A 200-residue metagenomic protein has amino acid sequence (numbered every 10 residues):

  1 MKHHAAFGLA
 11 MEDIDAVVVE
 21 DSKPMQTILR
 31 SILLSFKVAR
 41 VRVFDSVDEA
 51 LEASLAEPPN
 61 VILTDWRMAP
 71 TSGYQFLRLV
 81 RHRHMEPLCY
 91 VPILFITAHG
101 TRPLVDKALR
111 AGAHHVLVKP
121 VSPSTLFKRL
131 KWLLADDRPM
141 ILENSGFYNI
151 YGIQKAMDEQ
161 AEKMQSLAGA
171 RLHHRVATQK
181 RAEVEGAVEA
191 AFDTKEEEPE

Functional and structural regions predicted by a protein language model:
L9, A135-E200: CheY-like receiver
K23-R42, V47: Two-component/phosphorelay signaling modules centered on CheY-like receiver
V43-E52, G73: Helix N-cap/capping motif at the beta->alpha junctions
M68: Receiver (REC) domain active-site loop signature in two-component systems and cognate sites in sensor histidine kinases
Y74-P87: Short amphipathic alpha-helix used as the core "switch/output" element in two-component signaling
Q75, G100-H115, K128, W132 (+1 more regions): Alpha4 helix (beta4-alpha4-beta5 surface) of REC/receiver domains from two-component response regulators
K119: A Lys-centered signature of the CheY-like receiver
